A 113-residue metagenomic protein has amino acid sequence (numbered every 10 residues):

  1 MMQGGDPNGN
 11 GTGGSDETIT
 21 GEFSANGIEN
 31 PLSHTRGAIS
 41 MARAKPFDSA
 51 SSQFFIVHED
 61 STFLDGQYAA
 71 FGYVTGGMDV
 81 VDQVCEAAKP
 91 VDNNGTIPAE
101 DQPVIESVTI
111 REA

Functional and structural regions predicted by a protein language model:
M1-A113: Cross-family detector of peptidyl-prolyl cis-trans isomerase
